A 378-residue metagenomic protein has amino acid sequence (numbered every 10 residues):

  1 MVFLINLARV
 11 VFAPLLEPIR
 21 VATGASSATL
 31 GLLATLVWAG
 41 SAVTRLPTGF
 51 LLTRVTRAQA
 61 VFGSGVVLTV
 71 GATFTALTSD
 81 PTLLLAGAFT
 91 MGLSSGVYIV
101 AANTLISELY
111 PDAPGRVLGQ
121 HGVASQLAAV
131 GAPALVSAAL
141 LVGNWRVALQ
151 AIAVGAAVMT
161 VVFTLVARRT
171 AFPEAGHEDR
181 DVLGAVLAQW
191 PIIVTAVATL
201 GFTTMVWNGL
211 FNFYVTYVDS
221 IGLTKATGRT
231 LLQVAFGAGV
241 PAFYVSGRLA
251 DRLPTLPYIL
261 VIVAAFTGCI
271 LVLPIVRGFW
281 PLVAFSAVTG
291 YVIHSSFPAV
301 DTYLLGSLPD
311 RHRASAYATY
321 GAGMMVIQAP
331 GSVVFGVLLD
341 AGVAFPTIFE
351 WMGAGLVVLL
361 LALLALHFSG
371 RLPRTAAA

Functional and structural regions predicted by a protein language model:
A13, P191-Y244: Extracytoplasmic gate region of multi-pass secondary transporters
G24, T56, F74-T82, P111 (+2 more regions): Helix-breaking motifs and short loop linkers at transmembrane-helix boundaries and internal kinks in secondary membrane
T44-T56, A242-P254, L339-D340: Helix-to-loop junctions at the C-terminal end of transmembrane segments in multipass secondary transporters
Q59-F74, P257-V272: Structural signature of the two symmetry-related core transmembrane helices
G71, T82-T90, W280-V288: Paired small-residue
G87-L127: Cytoplasmic helix-loop-helix junction between adjacent transmembrane helices in 12-TM secondary transporters
D112, Q120-A171: Helix-loop-helix hairpin linking two adjacent transmembrane segments in secondary transporters
S307, R311-V343: A late C-terminal transmembrane helix in Major Facilitator Superfamily
